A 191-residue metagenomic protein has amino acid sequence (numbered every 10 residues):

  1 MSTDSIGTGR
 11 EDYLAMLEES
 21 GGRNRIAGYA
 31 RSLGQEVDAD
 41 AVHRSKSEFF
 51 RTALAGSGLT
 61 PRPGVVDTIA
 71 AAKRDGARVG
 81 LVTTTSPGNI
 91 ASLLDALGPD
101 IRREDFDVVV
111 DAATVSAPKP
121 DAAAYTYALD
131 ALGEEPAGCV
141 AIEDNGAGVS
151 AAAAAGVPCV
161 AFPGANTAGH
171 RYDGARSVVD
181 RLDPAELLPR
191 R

Functional and structural regions predicted by a protein language model:
M1-P63, A70-D75: N-terminal helical cap/lid subdomain that shapes the substrate entry/recognition surface in HAD-like hydrolases
T3, G7-T8, V37, V79 (+3 more regions): Residue-level detector of short coil/turn "hinge" positions at structural boundaries
D4, E18-E19, A77, D130 (+2 more regions): Generic detector of intrinsically disordered, low-complexity, polar/charged segments
G9-Y13, D40, V82, E104 (+2 more regions): Residue-level detector of family-conserved "landmark" positions at structurally sensitive sites
L14-A15, V79, D180, A185: Intrinsic-disorder/low-complexity peptide segments enriched for small residues
A15, P61, V79, A117 (+1 more regions): Conserved SAM-binding loop
V66, A70-A71, S86-R191: Asp-based, Mg2+/Mn2+-dependent phosphohydrolase catalytic module
A77-R78, T83: A structural preference for short, pocket-lining loop segments at secondary-structure junctions
